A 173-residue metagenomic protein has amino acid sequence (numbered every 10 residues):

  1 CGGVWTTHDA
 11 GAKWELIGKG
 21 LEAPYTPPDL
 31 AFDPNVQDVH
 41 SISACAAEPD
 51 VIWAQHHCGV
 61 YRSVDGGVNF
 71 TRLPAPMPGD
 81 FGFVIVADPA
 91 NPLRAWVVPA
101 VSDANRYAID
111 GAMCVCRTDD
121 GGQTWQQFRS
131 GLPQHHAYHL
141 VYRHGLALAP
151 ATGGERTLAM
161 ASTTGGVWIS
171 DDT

Functional and structural regions predicted by a protein language model:
C1-T173: Extracellular glycan-interacting surfaces
